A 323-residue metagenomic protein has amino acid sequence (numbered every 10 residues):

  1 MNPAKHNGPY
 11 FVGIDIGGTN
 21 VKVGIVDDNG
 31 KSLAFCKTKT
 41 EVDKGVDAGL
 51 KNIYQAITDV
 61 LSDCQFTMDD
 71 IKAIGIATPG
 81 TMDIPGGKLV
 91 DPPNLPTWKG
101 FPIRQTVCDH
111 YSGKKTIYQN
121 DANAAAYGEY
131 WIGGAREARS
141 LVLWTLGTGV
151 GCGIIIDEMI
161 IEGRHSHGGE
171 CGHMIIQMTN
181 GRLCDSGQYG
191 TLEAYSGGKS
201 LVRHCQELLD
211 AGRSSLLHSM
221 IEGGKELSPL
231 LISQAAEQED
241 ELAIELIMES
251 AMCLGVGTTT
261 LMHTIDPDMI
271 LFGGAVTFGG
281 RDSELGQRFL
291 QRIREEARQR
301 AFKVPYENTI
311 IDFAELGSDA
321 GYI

Functional and structural regions predicted by a protein language model:
M1-A73, I84-G86, V107-K115, W131-A138 (+2 more regions): ATP-binding/phosphotransfer module of carbohydrate and carboxylate kinases, centering on a glycine-rich
D15, G75-P79, L143-G149, G153-I155 (+1 more regions): Short beta-strand segments
D27, K72, T78, N120 (+1 more regions): A cytosolic small-molecule/anion-sensing beta-strand core signal
K31-S32, L89, I160-I161: Hydrophobic "anchor" residues
C36-T38, P93, R164: Short hydrophobic alpha-helix segments
G87-K99: A charged helix-plus-loop insertion that forms the helical arch/lid used to bind and gate nucleic-acid substrates
Y118-N120, A126: Short loop/edge segments at beta-strand edges and connector loops that shape dinucleotide/nucleotide cofactor-binding
R136-S196: Glycine-rich phosphate-binding loop of actin/hexokinase-like ATP-binding domains
